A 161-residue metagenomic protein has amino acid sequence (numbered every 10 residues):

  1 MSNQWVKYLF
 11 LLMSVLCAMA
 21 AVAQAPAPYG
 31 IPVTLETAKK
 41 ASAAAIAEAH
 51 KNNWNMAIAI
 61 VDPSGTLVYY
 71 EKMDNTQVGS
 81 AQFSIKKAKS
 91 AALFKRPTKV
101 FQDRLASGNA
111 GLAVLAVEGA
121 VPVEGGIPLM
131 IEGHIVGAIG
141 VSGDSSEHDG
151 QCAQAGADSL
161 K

Functional and structural regions predicted by a protein language model:
M1-W5: N-terminal secretory signal peptides that target proteins for export/translocation
Y8-A20: Bacterial N-terminal signal peptides
Q24-K161: Flexible, solvent-exposed loop/hinge segments and secondary-structure transition points
